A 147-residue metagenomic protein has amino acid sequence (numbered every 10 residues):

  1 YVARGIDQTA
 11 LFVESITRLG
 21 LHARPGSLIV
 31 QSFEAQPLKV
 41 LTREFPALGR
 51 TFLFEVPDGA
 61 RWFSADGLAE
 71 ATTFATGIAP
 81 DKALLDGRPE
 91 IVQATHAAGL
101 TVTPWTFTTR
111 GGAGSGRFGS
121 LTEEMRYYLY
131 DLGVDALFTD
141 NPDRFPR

Functional and structural regions predicted by a protein language model:
Y1-G26: Active-site cleft segment of glycoside hydrolase catalytic domains centered on the general acid/base Glu
A3, L28, D81-A83: Residue-level marker of alpha-helix boundaries and capping positions
T9-A10, V30-Q31, P57-G59: A short linear-motif detector with a strong N-terminal bias
F12, L38-L41, F145: Hydrophobic packing residues within well-ordered alpha-helices of enzyme cores
E14-R18, G26-V30, R43, E55 (+1 more regions): Acidic, serine/threonine- and glycine-rich low-complexity intrinsically disordered segments that serve as flexible
R24-I29, L132-D135: Short active-site oxyanion
E44, L48-R147: C-terminal active-site rim and adjoining tail of enzyme catalytic domains
